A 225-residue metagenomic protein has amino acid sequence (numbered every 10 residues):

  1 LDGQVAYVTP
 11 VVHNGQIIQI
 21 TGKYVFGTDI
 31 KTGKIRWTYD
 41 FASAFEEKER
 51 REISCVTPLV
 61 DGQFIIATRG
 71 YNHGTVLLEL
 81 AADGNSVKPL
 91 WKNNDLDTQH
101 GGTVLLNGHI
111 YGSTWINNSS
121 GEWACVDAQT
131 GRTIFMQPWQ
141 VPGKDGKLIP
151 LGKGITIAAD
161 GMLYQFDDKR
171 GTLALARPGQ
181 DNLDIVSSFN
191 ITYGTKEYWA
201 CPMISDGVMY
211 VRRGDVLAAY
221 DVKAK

Functional and structural regions predicted by a protein language model:
L1-K225: Noncatalytic, solvent-exposed loop/strand surfaces of beta-propeller-type extracellular/periplasmic domains
